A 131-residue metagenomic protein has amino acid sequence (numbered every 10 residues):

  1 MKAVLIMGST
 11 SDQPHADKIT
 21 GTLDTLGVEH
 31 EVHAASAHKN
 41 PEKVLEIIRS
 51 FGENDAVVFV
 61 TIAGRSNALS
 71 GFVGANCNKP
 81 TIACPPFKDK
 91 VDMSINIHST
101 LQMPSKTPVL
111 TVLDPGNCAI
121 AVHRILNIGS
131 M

Functional and structural regions predicted by a protein language model:
M1-A37: Glycine-rich phosphate/diphosphate-binding loop of Rossmann-like nucleotide-binding domains
K2-M7, E31-H33, V58-T61, T81-I82 (+1 more regions): Short glycine-rich or small-residue beta-strand-to-loop segments that form or flank ligand, phosphate, metal/Fe-S
M7-P14, E31, P86, D92-M131: C-terminal binding/interaction regions
D12-D17, P41-E42, S66-F72, V91-M93 (+1 more regions): Short glycine/serine/threonine-rich phosphate/pyrophosphate-binding segments that cradle anionic phosphate groups
D17-T20, L45-I48, S70, G74 (+2 more regions): Predominant activation on well-ordered alpha-helical scaffold segments within soluble catalytic domains
T25-G27, N76, P104-K106: Short, well-ordered coil/turn elements that cap or connect secondary structure elements
H30-N54: N-terminal beta-loop-helix "entrance" segment that forms/cooperates in small-molecule cofactor or anionic ligand
E46-P85: Glycine-rich phosphate-binding loop
